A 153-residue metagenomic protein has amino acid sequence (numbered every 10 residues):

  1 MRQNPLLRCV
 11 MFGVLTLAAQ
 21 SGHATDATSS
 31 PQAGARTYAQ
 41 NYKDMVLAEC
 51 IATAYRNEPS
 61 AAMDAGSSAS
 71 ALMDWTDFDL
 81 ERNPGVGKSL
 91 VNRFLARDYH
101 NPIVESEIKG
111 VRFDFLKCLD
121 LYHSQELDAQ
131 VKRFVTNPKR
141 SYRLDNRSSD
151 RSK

Functional and structural regions predicted by a protein language model:
M1-V10: Bacterial N-terminal signal peptides that target proteins for export
T25-T76: N-terminal secretory signal peptides
A65-K153: Compact alpha-helical subdomains of small soluble proteins
